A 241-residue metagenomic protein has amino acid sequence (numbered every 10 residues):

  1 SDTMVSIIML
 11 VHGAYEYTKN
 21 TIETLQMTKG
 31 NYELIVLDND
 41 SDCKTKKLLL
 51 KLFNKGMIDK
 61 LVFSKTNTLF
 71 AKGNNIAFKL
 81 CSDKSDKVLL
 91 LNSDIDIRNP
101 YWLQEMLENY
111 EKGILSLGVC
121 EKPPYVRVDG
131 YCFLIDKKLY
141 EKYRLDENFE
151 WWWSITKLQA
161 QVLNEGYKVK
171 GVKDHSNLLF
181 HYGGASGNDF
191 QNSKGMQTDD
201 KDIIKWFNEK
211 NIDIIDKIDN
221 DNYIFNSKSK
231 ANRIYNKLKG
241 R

Functional and structural regions predicted by a protein language model:
S1-T24: N-proximal low-complexity "stem/linker" segments adjacent to membrane-targeting elements
E23-Y32: Short, acidic, metal-binding catalytic loop of nucleotide-sugar glycosyltransferases
Y32-S41, V62-S64: Short beta-strand/loop segment that forms part of the nucleotide-sugar
D38-K47, D96: A conserved acidic beta->alpha catalytic loop
S64-C81: Glycine-rich, basic loop-to-helix element that forms the pyrophosphate-binding segment of sugar-nucleotide handling
S85-D96: Short beta-strand-to-loop acidic/aromatic patch adjacent to the donor-nucleotide binding site
K112-E121: A short, conserved acidic/glycine-rich loop-to-beta-strand motif that forms the donor nucleotide-sugar/metal
F149-W152, T156-R241: C-terminal catalytic/acceptor-binding lobe
